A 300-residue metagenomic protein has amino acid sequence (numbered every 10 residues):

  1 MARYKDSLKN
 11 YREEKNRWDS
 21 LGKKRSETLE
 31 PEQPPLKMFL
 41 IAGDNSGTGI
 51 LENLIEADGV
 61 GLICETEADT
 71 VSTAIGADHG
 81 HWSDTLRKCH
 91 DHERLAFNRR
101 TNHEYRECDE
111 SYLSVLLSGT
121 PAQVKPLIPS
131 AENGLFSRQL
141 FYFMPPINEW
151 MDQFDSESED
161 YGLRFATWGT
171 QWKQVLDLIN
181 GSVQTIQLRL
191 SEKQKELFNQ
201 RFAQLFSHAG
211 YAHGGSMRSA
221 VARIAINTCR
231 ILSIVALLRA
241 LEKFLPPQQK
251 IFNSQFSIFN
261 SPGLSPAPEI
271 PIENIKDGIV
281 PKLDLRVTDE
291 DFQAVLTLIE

Functional and structural regions predicted by a protein language model:
M1-P126: Conserved ASCE/P-loop NTPase catalytic core
A2, D6-K23, K88, F97-N98 (+4 more regions): Phosphate-sensing "switch" segment of ASCE/P-loop ATPases
